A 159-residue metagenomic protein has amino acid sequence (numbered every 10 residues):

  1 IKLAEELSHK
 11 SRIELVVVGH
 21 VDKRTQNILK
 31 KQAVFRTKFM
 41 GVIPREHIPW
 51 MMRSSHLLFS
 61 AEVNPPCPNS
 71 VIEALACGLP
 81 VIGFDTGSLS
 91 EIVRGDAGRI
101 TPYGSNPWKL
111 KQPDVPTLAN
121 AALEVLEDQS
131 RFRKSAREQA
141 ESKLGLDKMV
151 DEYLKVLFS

Functional and structural regions predicted by a protein language model:
I13-N27, G41: Glycosyltransferase donor-sugar binding loop
Q26-P49: Nucleotide-activated donor-binding/catalytic signature segment of Leloir-type glycosyltransferases, i.e., the conserved
V42, W50-S55, Y153: Short alpha-helical donor nucleotide-sugar binding micro-motif in glycosyltransferases
W50, P68-A76, V81, S88-I92: A short, glycine- and acidic-residue-rich donor-binding loop in the catalytic cores of nucleotide-sugar-dependent
L58-F59, I82: A short hydrophobic beta-strand element within the catalytic core of glycosyltransferases that build diverse glycans
V63: Aromatic "clamp/platform" in nucleotide-sugar-dependent glycosyltransferases that forms part of the donor/acceptor
S90-A122: Change "using UDP/GDP/dTDP sugars" to "using nucleotide sugars
P113, T117, E127-L157: A charged, aromatic-enriched C-terminal amphipathic alpha-helix characteristic of glycosyltransferases across folds
